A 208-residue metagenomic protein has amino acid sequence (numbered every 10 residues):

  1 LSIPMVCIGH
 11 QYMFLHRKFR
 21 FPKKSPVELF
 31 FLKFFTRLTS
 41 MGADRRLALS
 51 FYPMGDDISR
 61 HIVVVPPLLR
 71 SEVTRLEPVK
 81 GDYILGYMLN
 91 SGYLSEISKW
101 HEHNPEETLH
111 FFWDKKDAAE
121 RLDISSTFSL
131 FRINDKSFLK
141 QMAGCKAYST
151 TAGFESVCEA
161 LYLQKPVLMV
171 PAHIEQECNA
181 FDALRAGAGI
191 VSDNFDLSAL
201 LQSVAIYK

Functional and structural regions predicted by a protein language model:
S2, S40, P53-I62, R75-V79 (+2 more regions): Short loop/helix-cap segments at secondary-structure boundaries that form the rim of catalytic
P4-G9, K140-N179: A donor-sugar binding/catalytic signature common to diverse glycosyltransferases and related nucleotide-sugar
P4-V64: Active-site-proximal region of nucleotide-activated glycan assembly enzymes, centered on histidine/acidic-rich loops
V6, R45-L47, V63, H110 (+4 more regions): Hydrophobic/aromatic beta-strand patches that form the interior of the parallel beta-sheet core in alpha/beta enzyme
Y12-R17, A118-A119, E175-C178, S198: Short gly/pro/ser/thr-enriched loop/turn and capping motifs at secondary-structure boundaries
R37-A48, Y52-G55, A188-K208: Leloir-type glycosyltransferase catalytic cores
P66-C145: Donor-nucleotide binding loops and adjacent catalytic segments primarily of GT-B fold Leloir glycosyltransferases
K80, L163-Q164, F181-G189: Acidic, glycine-centered active-site loop in nucleotide-sugar glycosyltransferases
